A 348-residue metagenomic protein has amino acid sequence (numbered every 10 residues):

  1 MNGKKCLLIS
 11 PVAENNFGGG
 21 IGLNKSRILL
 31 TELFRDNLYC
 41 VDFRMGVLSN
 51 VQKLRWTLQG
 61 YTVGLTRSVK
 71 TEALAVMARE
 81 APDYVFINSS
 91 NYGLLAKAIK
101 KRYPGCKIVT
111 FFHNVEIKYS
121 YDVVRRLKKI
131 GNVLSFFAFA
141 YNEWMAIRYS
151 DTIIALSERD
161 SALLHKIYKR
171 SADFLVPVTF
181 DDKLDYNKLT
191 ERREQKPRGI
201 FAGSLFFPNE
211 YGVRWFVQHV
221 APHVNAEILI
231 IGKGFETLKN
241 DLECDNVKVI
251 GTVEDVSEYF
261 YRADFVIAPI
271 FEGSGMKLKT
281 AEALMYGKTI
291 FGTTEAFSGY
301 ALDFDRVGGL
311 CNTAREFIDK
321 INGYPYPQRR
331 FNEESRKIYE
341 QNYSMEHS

Functional and structural regions predicted by a protein language model:
M1-G46, E80: N-terminal subdomain of nucleotide-sugar transferases
S10-K25, I87-S90, F207-Y211, G275: A short, glycine/small-residue-rich beta-strand->loop->alpha-helix junction that serves as a flexible
I21-G22, I28-L29, V178-E243, V249 (+1 more regions): Conserved catalytic-core segment of nucleotide-activated headgroup transferases in glycan assembly
V51-Q59, V109-Y141, E295: Acceptor-binding helix/loop patch of EC 2.4 sugar-transfer enzymes, predominantly nucleotide-sugar-dependent
L74-L94, C106-V109: Short N-terminal targeting/anchoring amphipathic segment
W144, R148-N187: Donor nucleotide-sugar binding/catalytic pocket of nucleotide-sugar-dependent glycosyltransferases
K279-M285, T289-T293: Short hydrophobic beta-strand element within catalytic cores of glycosyltransferases and related nucleotide-activated
P325-S348: A charged, aromatic-enriched C-terminal amphipathic alpha-helix characteristic of glycosyltransferases across folds
